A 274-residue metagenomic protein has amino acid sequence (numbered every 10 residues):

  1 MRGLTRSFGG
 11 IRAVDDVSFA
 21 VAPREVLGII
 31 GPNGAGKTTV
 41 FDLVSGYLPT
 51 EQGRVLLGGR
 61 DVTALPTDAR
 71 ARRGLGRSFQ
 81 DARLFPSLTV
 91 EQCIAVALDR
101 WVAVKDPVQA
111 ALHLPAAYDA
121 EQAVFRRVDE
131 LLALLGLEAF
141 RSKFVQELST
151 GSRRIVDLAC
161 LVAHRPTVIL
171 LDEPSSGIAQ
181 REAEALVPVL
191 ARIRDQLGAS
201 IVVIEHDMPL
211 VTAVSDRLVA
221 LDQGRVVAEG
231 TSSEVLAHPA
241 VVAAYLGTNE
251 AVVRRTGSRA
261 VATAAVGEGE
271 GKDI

Functional and structural regions predicted by a protein language model:
I30-P32: The feature captures the beta-strand-to-loop junction immediately N-terminal to the Walker
S45: Helix-to-loop junction immediately C-terminal to a conserved catalytic motif
G53-R60, R72-R73: Conserved ABC transporter NBD signature motif
K105-F140, F144, P188-R192: Conserved ABC ATPase "signature" region
I169-E173: Catalytic Walker B motif of ABC-type/P-loop ATPase nucleotide-binding domains
E229-G230: ABC ATPase "signature
